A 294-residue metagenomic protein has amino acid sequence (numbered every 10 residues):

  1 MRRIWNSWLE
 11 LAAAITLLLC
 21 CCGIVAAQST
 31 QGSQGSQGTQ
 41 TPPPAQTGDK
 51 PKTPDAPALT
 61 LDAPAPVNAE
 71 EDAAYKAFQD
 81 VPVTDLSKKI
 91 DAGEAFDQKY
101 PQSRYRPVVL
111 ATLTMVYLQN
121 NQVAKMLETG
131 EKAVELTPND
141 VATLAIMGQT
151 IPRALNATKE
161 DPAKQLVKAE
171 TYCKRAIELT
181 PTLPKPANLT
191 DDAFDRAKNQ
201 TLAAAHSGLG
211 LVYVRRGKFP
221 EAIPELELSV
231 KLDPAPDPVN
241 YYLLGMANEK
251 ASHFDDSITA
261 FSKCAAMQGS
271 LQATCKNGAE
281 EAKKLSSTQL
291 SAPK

Functional and structural regions predicted by a protein language model:
V25-V108, S291-K294: N-terminal leader/linker segments that initiate helical-solenoid repeat arrays
E70, A74-A77, L110, L144-M147 (+4 more regions): TPR repeat positional signature
K99-R106, E135-V141, E160, P181-Q200 (+2 more regions): Short solvent-exposed coil/turn linkers within tandem alpha-helical repeat scaffolds
M115, Q149, R153-N156, L211 (+2 more regions): Residue-level recognition of tetratricopeptide repeat
P186-N188, N199-R215, K250, D256-K294: Terminal, low-structured helical/coil segments at or just beyond the last alpha-helical repeat
